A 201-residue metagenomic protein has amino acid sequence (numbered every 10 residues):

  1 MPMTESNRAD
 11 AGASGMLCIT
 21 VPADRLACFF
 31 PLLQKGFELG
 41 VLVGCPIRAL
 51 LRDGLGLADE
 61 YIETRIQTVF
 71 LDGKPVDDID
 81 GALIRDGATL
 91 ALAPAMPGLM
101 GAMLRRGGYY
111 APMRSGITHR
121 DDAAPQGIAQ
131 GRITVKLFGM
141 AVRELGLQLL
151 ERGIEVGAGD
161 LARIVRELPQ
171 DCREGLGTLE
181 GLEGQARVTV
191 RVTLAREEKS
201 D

Functional and structural regions predicted by a protein language model:
P2-D201: Ubiquitin-like/PB1-type beta-grasp interaction modules and other compact soluble beta-rich domains
